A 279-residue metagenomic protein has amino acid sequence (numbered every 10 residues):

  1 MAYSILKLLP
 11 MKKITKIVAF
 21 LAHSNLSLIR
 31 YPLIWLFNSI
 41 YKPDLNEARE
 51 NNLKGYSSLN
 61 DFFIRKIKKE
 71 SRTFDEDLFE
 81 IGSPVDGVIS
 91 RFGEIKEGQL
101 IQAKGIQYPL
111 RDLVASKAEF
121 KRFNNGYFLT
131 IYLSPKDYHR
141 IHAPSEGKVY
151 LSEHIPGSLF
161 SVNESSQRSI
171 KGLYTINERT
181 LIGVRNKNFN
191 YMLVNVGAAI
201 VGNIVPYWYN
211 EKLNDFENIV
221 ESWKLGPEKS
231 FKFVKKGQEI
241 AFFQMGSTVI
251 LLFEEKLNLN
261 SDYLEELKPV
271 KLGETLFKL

Functional and structural regions predicted by a protein language model:
M1-L279: Contiguous, well-folded functional domains in the mature portion of proteins
